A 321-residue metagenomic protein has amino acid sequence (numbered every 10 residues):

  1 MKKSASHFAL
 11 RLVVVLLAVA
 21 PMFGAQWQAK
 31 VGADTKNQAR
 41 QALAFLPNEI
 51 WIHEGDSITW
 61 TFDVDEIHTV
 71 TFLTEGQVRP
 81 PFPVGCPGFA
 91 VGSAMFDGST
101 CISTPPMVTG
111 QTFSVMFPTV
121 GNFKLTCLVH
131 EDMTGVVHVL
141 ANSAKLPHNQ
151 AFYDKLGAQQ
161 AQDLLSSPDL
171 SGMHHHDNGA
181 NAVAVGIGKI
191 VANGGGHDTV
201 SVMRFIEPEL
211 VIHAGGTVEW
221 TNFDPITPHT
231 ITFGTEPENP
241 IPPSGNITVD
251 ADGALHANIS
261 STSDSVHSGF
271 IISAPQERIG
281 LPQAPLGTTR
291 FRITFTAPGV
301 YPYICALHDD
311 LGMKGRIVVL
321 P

Functional and structural regions predicted by a protein language model:
M1-K2, P240: Accessible peptide chain termini
K2-L12: Bacterial N-terminal signal peptides that target proteins for export
R11-P21: Bacterial N-terminal signal peptides
G24-P321: Extracytoplasmic copper-binding redox domains, predominantly the cupredoxin/blue-copper superfamily
